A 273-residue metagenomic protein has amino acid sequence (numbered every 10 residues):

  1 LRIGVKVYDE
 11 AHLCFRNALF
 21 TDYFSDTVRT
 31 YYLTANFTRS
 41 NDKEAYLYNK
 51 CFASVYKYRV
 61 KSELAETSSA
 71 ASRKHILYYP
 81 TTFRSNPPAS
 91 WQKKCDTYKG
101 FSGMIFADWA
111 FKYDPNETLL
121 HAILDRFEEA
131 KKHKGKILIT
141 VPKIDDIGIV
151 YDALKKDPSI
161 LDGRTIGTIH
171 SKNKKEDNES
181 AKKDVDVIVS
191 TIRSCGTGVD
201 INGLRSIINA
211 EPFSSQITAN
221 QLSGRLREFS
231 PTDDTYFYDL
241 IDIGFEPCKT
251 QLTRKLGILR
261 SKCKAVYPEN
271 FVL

Functional and structural regions predicted by a protein language model:
R2-K6, E10-S72: Post-DEXD/H (motif II) to motif III coupling segment of the RecA-like Helicase ATP-binding lobe
I3, D26-T30, C51-S54, R164 (+3 more regions): Short glycine-/polar-rich loops that comprise or flank the Walker A/P-loop and associated switch/sensor motifs
V5, K136-L138, D186-V187, S206: Residue-level preference for the first positions of well-ordered beta-strands
V7, Y31, S54-Y58, H75-Y79 (+3 more regions): Hydrophobic/aromatic beta-strand patches that form the interior of the parallel beta-sheet core in alpha/beta enzyme
N36, S171-I258: Conserved RecA-like P-loop NTPase helicase motor core
K57-I137: Conserved interdomain linker/interface between the two RecA-like ATPase lobes of SF2 helicase motors
K94-D108, D233-L273: C-terminal helicase lobe
L138-K172: Conserved helicase motor "Helicase C" RecA-like lobe of SF1/SF2 P-loop NTPases
